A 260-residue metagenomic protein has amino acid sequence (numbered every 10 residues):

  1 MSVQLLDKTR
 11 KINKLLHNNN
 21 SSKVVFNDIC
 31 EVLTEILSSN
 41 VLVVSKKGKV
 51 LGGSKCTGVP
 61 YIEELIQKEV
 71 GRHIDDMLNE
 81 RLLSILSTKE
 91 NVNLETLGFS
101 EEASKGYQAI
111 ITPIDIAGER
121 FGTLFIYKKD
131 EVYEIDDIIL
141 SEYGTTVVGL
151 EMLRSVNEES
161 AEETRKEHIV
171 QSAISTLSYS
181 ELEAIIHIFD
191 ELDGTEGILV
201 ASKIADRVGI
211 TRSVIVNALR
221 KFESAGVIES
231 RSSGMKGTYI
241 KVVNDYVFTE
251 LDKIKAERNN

Functional and structural regions predicted by a protein language model:
S2-I29, F121-G122, K128-L177: Juxtadomain coupling helices with adjacent low-complexity linkers
S2-K11, N19-K105: Structured interaction and signal-relay segments at domain junctions
S38, A109, G237: Short coil/loop residues immediately preceding or within conserved phosphate-binding loops of NTP-utilizing enzyme
V43, P113-I114: Hydrophobic beta-strand positions
A103-P113: A short beta-strand signature within small-molecule sensing/ligand-binding domains used in signal transduction
I114-L124: Short hydrophobic/glycine-rich mini-motifs in sensory/regulatory modules that couple input to downstream signaling
R154-N244: Signal-transducing coiled-coil/dimerization helices and immediately adjacent hinge/linker segments that couple sensory
D245-N260: Short, amphipathic alpha-helical interaction segments positioned at domain boundaries
